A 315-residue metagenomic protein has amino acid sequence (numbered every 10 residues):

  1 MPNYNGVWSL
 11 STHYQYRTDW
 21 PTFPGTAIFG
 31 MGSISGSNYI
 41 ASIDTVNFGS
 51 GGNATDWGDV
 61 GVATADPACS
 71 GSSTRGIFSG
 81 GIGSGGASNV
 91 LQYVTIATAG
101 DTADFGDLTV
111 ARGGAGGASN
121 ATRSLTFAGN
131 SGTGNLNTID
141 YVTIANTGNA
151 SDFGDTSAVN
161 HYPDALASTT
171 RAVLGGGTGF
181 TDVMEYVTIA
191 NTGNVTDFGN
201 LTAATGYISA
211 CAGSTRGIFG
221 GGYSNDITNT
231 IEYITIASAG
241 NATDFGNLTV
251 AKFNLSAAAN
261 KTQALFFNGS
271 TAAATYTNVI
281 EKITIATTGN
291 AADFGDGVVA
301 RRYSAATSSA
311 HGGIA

Functional and structural regions predicted by a protein language model:
M1-A315: Polar, enzyme-active/binding microenvironments
